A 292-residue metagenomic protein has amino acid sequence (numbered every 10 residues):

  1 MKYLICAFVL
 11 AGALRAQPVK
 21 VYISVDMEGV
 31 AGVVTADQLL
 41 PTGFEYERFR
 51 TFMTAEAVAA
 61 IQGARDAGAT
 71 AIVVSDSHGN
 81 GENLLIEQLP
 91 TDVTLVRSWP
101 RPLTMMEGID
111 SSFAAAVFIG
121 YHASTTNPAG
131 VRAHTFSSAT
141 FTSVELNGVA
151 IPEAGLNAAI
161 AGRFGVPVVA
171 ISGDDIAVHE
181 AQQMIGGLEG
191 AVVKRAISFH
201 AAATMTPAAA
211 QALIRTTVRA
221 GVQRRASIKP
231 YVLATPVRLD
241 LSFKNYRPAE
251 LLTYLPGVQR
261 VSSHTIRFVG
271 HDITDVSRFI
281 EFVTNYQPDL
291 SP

Functional and structural regions predicted by a protein language model:
Y3-A13: Sec-dependent N-terminal signal peptides
L14-P18: Boundary at the C-terminal end of the N-terminal hydrophobic targeting segment
G32-A57, I185, E189-V193: A short alpha/beta connector and helix-capping loop motif
F44-S75, N80-E82, D92-V93, T217-R224: Alpha/propeptide regions of enzymes that mature by internal proteolysis
I72, A210-P292: C-terminal accessory domains and tails appended to enzymatic cores
T91-I109: A glycine-rich helix N-cap at a beta->alpha junction
S138-F164, G173-I176: Active-site glycine-rich loop that binds ribose-phosphate moieties when present
I160-V168, S172-V222: Active-site rim beta-loop-alpha module in soluble metabolic enzymes
